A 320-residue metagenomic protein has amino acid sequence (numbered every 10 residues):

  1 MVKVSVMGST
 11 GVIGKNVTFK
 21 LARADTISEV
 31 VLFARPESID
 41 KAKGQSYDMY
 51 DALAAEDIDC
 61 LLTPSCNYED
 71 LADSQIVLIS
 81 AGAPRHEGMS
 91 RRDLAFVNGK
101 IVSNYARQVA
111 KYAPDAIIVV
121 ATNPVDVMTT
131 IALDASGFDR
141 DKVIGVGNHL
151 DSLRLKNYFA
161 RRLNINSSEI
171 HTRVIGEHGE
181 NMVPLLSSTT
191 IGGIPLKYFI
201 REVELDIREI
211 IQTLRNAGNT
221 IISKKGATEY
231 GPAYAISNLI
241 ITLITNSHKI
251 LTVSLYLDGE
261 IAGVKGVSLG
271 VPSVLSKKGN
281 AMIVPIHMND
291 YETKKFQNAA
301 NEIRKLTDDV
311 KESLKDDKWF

Functional and structural regions predicted by a protein language model:
M1-V4: Extreme N-terminal starter segment of soluble prokaryotic enzymes
V6-M7, L32: Hydrophobic Val/Ile/Leu positions in short beta-strands of Rossmann-like dinucleotide-binding domains
T10: Conserved glycine-rich cofactor-binding loop
G14-K15: N-terminal Rossmann-fold NAD(P) dinucleotide-binding loop
F33-S74, K305-K315: Conserved N-terminal Rossmann-fold NAD(P) cofactor-binding segment
A55-D115: Rossmann-like NAD(P)-binding element
S90-N157: Rossmann-like NAD(P)(H) cofactor-binding subdomain of soluble oxidoreductases
S136-K142, D151-F320: C-terminal substrate-binding/catalytic lobe of Rossmann-fold NAD(P)-dependent dehydrogenases
